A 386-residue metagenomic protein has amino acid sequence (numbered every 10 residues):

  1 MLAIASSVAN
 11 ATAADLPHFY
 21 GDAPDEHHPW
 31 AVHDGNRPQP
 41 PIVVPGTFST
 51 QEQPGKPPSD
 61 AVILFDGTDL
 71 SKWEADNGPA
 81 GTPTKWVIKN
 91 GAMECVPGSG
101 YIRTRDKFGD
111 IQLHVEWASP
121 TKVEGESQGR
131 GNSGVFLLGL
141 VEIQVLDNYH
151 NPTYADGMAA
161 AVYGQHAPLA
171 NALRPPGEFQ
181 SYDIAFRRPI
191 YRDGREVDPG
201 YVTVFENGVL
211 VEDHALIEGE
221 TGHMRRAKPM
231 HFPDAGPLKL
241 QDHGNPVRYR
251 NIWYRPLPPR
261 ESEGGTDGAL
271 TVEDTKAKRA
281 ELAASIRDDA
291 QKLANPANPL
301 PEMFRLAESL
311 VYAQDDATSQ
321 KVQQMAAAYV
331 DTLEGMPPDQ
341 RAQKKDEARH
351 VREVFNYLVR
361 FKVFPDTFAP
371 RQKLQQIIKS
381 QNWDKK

Functional and structural regions predicted by a protein language model:
M1-S7: Bacterial N-terminal signal peptides
A11-K386: Carbohydrate-interacting regions of secretory-pathway proteins
